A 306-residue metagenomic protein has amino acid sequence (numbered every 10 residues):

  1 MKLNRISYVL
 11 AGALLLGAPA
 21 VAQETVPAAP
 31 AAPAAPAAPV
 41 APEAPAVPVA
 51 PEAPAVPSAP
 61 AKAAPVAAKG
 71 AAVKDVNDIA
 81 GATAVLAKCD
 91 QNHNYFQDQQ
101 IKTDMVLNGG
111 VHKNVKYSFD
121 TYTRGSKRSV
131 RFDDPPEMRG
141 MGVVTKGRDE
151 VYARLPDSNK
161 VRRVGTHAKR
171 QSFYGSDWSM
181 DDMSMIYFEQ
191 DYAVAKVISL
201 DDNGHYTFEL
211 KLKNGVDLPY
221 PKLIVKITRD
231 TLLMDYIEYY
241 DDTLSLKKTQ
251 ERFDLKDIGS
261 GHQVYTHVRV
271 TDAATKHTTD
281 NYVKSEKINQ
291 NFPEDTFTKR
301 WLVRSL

Functional and structural regions predicted by a protein language model:
M1-V9: Bacterial N-terminal signal peptides that target proteins for export
Y8-G17: Bacterial N-terminal signal peptides
A18-A22: Sec/Tat signal peptide C-region and signal peptidase I cleavage site
Q23-A61: N-terminal propeptides/low-complexity segments immediately following signal peptides in secreted or periplasmic proteins
K62, A68-K88, N94-Q97, D104 (+6 more regions): Flexible, processing/modification-adjacent segments and terminal tails in exported/periplasmic/extracellular proteins
Q97-K127: N-terminal, post-signal-peptide region of Sec/Tat-exported proteins
S129-T145: Functional cores of ribonucleases/endoribonucleases
K160, S184, N203-K299: Gly/Pro-enriched, hydrophobic low-complexity segments that function as extracytoplasmic propeptides/linkers
